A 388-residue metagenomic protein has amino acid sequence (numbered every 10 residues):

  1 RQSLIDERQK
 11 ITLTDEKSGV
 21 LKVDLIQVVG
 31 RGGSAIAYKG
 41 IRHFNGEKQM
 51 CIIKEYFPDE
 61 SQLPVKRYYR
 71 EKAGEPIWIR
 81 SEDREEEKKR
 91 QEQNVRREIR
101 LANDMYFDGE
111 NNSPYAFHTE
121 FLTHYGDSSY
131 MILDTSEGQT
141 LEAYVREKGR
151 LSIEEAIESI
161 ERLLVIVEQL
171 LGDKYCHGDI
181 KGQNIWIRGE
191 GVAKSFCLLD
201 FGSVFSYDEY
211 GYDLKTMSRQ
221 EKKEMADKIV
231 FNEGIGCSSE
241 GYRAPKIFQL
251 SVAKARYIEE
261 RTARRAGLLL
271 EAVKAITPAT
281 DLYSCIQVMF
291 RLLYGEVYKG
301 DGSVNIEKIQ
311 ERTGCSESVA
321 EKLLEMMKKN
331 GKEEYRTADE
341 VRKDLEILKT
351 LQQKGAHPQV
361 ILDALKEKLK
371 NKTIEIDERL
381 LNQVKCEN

Functional and structural regions predicted by a protein language model:
R1-G19, I26: Juxta-kinase regulatory segment immediately upstream of eukaryotic protein kinase catalytic domains
I26-G32, A37: Protein kinase glycine-rich loop
G40-R97: ATP-binding glycine-rich loop module of kinase domains
A116-S129: Short beta-strand micro-motifs within the conserved protein kinase catalytic domain, predominantly in the N-lobe
G126-T140: Conserved short submotifs of the Hanks-type protein kinase catalytic core that shape the nucleotide-binding pocket
S159-I160: Activation segment signature within eukaryotic-like protein kinase domains
L171-G189: Catalytic-loop of the protein kinase fold
Q353-N388: Regulatory extensions appended to serine/threonine kinase catalytic cores
